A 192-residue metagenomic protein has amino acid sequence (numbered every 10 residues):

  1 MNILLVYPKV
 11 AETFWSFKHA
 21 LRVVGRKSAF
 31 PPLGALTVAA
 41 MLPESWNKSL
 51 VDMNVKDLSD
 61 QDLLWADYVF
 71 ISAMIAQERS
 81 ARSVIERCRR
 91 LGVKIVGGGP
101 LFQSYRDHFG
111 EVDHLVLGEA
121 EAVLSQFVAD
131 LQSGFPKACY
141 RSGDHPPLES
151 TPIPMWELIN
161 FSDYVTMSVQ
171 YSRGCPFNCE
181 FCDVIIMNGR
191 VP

Functional and structural regions predicted by a protein language model:
M1, L63, Y68, N188-P192: Conserved Radical SAM active-site core
M1-I3, N47, V165-S168: Residues that mark the start of a beta-strand
I3-S28: Short glycine-rich His-centered loop
Y7, L50-N54, I186: Residue-level recognition of beta-strand->loop/alpha-helix junctions
P8-A11, M74, A120, M187: Flexible loop residues that form catalytic and substrate-binding hotspots at small-molecule/glycan-binding clefts
G34, V38-S150: Glycine-rich beta-alpha loop elements in corrinoid/cobalamin-binding modules across cobalamin-dependent enzymes
P152-P192: Radical SAM [4Fe-4S] cluster-binding motif and immediate context
